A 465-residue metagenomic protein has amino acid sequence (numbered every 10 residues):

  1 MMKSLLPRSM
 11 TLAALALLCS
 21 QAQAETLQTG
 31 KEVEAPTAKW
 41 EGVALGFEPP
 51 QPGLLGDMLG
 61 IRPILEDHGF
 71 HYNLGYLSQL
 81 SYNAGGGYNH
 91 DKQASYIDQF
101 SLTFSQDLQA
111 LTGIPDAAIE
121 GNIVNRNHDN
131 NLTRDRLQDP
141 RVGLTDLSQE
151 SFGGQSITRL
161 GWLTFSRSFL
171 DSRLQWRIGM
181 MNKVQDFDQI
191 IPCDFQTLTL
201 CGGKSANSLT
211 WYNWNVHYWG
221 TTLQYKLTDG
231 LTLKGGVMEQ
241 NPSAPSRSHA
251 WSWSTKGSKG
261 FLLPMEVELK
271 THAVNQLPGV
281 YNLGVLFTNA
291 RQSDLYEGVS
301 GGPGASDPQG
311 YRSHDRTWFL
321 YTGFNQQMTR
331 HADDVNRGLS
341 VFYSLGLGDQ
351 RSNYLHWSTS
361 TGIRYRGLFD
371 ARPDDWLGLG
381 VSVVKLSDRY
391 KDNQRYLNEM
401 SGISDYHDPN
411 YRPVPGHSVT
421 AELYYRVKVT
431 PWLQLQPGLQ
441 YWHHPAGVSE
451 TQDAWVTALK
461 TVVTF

Functional and structural regions predicted by a protein language model:
M2, Q21-Q79, Q109-G113: N-terminal periplasmic/intermembrane-space "pro-region" immediately following the signal or transit peptide
E25-L27, L55-Y72, D107-I119, L170-R173 (+5 more regions): Short loop/turn motifs that connect adjacent beta-strands in outer-membrane beta-barrel proteins
P63-L65, S78, Q106-A110, S166-F169 (+8 more regions): Residue-level signature of outer-membrane beta-barrel architecture
Y72-L80, I119-N125, W176-N182, L233-E239 (+6 more regions): Transmembrane beta-barrel strands of outer-membrane/channel proteins
Y82-D98, T112-G161, T255-G257, G447: Surface-exposed loop and membrane-interface regions of Gram-negative outer-membrane beta-barrel proteins
L132-T164, S172-M265, N398-D408: Surface-exposed coil loops of outer-membrane beta-barrel proteins
E266-E268, G284-W318, T329-R330, D334 (+3 more regions): Outer membrane beta-barrel transmembrane domains
D453-F465: Outer-membrane beta-barrel "beta-signal"
